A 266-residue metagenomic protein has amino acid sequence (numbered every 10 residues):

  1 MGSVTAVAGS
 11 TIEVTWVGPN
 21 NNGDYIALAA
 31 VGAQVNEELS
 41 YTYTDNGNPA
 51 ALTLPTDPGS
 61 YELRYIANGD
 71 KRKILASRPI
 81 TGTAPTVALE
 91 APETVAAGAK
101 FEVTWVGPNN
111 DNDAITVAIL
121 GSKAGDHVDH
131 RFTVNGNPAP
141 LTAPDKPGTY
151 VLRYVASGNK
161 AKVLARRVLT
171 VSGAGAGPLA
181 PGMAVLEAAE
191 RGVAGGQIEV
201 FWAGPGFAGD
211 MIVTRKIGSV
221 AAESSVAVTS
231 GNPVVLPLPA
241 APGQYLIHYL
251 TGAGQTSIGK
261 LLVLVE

Functional and structural regions predicted by a protein language model:
M1-E266: Extended, solvent-exposed regions of the mature portions of secreted/cell-surface glycoproteins
